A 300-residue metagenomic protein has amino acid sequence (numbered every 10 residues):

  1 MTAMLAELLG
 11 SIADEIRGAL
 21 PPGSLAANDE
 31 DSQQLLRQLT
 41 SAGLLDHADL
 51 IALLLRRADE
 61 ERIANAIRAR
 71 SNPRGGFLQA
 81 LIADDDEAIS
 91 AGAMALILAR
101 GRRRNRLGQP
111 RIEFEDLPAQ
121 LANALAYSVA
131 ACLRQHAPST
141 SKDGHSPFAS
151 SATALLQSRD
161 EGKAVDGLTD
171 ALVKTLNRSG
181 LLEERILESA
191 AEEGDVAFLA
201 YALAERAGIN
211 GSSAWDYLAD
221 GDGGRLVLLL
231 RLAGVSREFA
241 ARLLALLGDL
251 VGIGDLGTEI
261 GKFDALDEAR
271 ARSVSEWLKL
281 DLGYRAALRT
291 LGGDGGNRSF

Functional and structural regions predicted by a protein language model:
M1-F300: Alpha-helical scaffold segments
